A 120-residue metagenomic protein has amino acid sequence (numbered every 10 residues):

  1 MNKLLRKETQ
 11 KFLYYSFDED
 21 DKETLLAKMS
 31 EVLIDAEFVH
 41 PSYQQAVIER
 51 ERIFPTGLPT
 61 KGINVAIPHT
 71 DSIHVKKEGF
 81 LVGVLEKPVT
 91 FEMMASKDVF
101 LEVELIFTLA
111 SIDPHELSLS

Functional and structural regions predicted by a protein language model:
M1-S120: Cytosolic covalent-transfer regions centered on His/Cys nucleophiles that carry phosphoryl or persulfide groups
